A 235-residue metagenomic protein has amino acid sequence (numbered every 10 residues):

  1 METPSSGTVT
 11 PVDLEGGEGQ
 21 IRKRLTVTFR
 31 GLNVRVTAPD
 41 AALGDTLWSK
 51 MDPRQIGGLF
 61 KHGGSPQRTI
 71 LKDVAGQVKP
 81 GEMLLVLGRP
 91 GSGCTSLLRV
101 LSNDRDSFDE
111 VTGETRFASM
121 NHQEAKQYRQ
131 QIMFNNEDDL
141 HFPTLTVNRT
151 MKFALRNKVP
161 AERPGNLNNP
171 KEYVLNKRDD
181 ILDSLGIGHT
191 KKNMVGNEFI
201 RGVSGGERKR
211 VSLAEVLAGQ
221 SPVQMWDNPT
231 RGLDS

Functional and structural regions predicted by a protein language model:
M1-D73, R163-K171: Pre-NBD coupling/linker segments of ABC/ABC-like ATPases
L32, D52-Q55, K152, N169-N193 (+1 more regions): Conserved ABC ATPase "signature" region
R99-R105: Helix-to-loop junction immediately C-terminal to a conserved catalytic motif
D109, S119-M133: ABC ATPase NBD coupling module
Q131-D138, P143-N169, Y173, K177-D180: Q-loop/switch helix immediately C-terminal to the Walker
F199, W226-T230: Walker B catalytic motif
S212-L213: Hydrophobic anchor residue at the start of the ABC signature
V216-V223: A short, proline-enriched helix->beta-strand linker immediately N-terminal to the Walker B motif in ABC-type P-loop
